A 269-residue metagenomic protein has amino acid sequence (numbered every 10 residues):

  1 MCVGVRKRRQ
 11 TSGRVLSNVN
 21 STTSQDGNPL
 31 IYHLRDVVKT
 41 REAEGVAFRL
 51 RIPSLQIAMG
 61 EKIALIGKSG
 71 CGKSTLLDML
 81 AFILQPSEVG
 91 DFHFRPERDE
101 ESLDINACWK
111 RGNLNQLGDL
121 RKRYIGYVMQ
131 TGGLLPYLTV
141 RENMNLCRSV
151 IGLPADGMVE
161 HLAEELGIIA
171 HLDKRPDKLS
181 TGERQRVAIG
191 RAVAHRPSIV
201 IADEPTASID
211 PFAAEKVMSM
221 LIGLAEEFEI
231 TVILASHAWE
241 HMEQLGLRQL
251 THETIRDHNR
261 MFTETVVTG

Functional and structural regions predicted by a protein language model:
E100-G126: ABC ATPase NBD coupling module
P154-H171: Conserved ABC ATPase "signature" region
R175-L179, E183-Q185: Conserved ABC ATPase signature
I189: Hydrophobic anchor residue at the start of the ABC signature
R196: Conserved catalytic motifs of ABC-family nucleotide-binding domains
V200-D203: Catalytic Walker B motif of ABC-type/P-loop ATPase nucleotide-binding domains
P211-A213: Helix N-cap at the start of a conserved alpha-helix in ABC-type nucleotide-binding domains
